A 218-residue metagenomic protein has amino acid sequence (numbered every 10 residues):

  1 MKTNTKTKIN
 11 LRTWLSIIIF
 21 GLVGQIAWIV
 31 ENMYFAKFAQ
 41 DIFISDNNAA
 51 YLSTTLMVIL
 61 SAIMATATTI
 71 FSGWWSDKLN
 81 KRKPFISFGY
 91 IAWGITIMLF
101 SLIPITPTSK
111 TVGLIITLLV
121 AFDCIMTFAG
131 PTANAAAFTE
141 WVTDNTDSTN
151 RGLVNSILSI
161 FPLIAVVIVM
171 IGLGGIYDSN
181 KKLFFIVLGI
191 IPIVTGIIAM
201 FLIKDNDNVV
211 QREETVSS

Functional and structural regions predicted by a protein language model:
K2-I63: Helix-loop boundary and gating motifs at the non-cytosolic
F35, P131-D147: Intracellular juxtamembrane helix-capping segments at the cytosolic ends of symmetry-related transmembrane helices
Y51-S76, I95-T96: Central cavity-lining transmembrane alpha-helices of secondary-active solute carriers, predominantly the Major
S61-T66, R151-Y177: Glycine-rich segments within core transmembrane alpha-helices of 12-TM secondary carriers
S87-G113: C-terminal ends and interior cores of transmembrane alpha-helices in multi-pass membrane transporters/permeases
K182-F201: Symmetry-related core transmembrane helices of the 12-TM Major Facilitator Superfamily/SLC fold
I203-S218: Flexible cytoplasmic inter-helical loops of multi-pass small-molecule transporters
